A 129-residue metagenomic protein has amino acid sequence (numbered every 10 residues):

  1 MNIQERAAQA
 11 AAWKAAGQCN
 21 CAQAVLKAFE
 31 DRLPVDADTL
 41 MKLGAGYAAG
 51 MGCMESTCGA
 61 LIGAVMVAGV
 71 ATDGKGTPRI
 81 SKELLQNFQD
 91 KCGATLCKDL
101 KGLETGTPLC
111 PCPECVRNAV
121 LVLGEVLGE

Functional and structural regions predicted by a protein language model:
M1-K14: Polybasic, low-complexity association/targeting segments
N2, L26-A45, Q89-C97: Acidic-glycine-rich active-site phosphate/pyrophosphate-binding loop
N2-I3, K82-E129: C-terminal binding/interaction regions
A11, L26-E30, G44, A48 (+2 more regions): Amphipathic alpha-helical segments within well-ordered protein domains
K14, Q18, F29, L33 (+5 more regions): Structural signal for hydrophobic packing residues in well-ordered secondary-structure cores of soluble enzyme domains
D31-K42, G69-E83: Phosphate-handling active-site elements
Y47-V70: Glycine/serine-rich anion-binding loops at beta->alpha junctions that coordinate negatively charged ligand groups
